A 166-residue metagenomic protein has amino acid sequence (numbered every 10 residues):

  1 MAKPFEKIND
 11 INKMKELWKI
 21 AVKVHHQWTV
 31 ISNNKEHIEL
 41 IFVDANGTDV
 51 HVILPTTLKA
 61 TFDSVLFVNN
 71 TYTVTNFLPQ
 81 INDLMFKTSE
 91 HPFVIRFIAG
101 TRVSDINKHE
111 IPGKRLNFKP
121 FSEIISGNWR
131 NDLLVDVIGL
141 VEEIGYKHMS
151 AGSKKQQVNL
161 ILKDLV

Functional and structural regions predicted by a protein language model:
M1-V166: Single-stranded nucleic acid-binding proteins centered on OB/S1-type folds and their adjacent low-complexity
